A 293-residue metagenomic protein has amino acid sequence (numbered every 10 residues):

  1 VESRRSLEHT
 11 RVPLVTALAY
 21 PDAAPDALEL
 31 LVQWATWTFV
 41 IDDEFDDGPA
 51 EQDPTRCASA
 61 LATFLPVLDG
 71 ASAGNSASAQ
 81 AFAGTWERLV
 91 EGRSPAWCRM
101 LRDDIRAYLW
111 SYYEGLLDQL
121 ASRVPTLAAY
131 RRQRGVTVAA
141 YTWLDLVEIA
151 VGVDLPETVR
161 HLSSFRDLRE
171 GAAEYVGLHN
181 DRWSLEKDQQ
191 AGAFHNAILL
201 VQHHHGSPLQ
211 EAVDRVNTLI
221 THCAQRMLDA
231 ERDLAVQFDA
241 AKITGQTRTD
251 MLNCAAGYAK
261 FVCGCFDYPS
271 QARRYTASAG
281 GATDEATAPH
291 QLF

Functional and structural regions predicted by a protein language model:
V1-F293: Alpha-helical, largely C-terminal catalytic domains that coordinate divalent metal ions via clustered Asp/Glu/His
